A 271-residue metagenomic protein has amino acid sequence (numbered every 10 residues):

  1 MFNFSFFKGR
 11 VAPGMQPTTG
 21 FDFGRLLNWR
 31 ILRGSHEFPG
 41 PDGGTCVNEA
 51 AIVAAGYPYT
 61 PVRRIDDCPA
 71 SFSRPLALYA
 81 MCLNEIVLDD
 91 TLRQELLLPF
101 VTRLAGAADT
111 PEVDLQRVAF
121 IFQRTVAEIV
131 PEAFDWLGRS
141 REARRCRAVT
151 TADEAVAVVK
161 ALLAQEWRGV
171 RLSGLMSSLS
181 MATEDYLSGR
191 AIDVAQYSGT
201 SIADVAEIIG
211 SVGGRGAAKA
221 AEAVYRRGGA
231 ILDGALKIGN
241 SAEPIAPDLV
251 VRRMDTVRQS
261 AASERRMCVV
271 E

Functional and structural regions predicted by a protein language model:
F2-E271: Short, glycine-biased loop/turn motifs at secondary-structure junctions and in low-complexity Ser/Thr/Pro-rich termini
